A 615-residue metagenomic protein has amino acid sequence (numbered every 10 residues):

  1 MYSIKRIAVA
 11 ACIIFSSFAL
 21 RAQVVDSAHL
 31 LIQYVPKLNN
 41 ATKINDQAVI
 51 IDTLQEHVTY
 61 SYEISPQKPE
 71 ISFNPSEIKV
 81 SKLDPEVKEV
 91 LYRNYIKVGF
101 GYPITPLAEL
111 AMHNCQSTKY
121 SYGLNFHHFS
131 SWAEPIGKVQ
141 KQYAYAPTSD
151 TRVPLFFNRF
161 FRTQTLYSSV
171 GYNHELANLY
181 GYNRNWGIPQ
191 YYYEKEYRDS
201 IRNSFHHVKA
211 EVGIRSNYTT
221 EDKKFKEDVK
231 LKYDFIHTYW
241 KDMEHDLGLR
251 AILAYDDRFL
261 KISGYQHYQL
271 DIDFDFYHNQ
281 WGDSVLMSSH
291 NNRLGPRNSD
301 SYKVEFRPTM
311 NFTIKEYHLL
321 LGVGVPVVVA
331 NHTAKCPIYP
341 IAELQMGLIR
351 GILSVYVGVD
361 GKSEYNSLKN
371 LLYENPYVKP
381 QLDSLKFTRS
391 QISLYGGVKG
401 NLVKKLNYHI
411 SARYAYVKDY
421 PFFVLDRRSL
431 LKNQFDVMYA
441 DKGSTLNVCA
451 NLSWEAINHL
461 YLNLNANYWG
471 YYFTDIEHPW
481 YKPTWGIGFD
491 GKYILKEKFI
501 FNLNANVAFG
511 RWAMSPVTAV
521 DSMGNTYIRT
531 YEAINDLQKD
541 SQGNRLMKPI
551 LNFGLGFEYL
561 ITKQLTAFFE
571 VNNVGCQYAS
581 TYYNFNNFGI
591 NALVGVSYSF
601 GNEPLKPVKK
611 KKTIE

Functional and structural regions predicted by a protein language model:
A22-E86, V608-E615: N-terminal periplasmic/intermembrane-space "pro-region" immediately following the signal or transit peptide
E77-I78, V87-I96, F100-K138, Y145-T151: Outer-membrane beta-barrel translocator/receptor signature
V90, G101-I104, I136-G137, K141-S149 (+10 more regions): Short sequence motifs at beta-strands and strand-loop junctions characteristic of Gram-negative outer-membrane
L91, I96-G99, A111, H318-L320 (+1 more regions): Exposed, low-structure sequence patches enriched in small/polar residues
L110-N114, L124, V153-R159, A210-Y218 (+12 more regions): Residues on the lipid-exposed face of transmembrane beta-strands in outer-membrane beta-barrel proteins
C115-I136, G264-G282, R297-V329, E455-G470 (+1 more regions): Surface-exposed extracellular loop regions of Gram-negative outer-membrane beta-barrel proteins
S131-E134, Q140-T148, Y167-K226, K230-D246: Flexible loop and strand-edge segments within Gram-negative outer membrane beta-barrel domains
D199-R215, F235-E316: Outer-membrane beta-barrel transmembrane domain signature of Gram-negative proteins, especially the mid-to-C-terminal
